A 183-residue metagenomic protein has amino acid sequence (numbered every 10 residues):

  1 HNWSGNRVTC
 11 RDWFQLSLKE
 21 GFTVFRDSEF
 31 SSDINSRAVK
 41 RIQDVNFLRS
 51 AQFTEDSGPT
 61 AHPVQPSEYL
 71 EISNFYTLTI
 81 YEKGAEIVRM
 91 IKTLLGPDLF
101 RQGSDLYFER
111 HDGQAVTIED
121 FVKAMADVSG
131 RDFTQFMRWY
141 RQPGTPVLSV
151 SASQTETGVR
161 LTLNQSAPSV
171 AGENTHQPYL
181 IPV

Functional and structural regions predicted by a protein language model:
N2-N164, V170-G172: Hydrophobic alpha-helical and helix-loop surface patches within well-folded domains that function as non-catalytic
E173-P182: Short coil-to-beta strand junction motifs in C2/discoidin
